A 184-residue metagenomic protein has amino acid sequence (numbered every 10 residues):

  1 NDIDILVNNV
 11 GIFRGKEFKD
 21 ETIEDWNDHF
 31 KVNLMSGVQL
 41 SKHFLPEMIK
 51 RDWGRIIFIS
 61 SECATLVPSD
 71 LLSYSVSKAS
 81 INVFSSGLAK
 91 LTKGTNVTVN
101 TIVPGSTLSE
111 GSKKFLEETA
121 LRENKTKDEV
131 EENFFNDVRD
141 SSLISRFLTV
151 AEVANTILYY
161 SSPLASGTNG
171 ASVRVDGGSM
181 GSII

Functional and structural regions predicted by a protein language model:
E17-F18, D25-F30, V138: Substrate-binding pocket helix/loop in short-chain dehydrogenase/reductase
E21, V67-S75, G87: Active-site loop-to-helix junction immediately N-terminal to the catalytic Tyr of the SDR YXXXK motif in Rossmann-fold
V38, W53, S142-V175, M180: C-terminal substrate-recognition "lid" of short-chain dehydrogenase/reductases
S41, S77: Active-site helix of classical SDR
P46, K90-L91, S166: Alpha-helical segment proximal to the catalytic Tyr-Lys
S61: Residue(s) in the substrate-gating loop at a strand-loop-helix junction that position the organic substrate next
K93, T98, T168-G170: Short, small/polar-rich loop/turn modules that mediate ligand/substrate recognition or access, typified
